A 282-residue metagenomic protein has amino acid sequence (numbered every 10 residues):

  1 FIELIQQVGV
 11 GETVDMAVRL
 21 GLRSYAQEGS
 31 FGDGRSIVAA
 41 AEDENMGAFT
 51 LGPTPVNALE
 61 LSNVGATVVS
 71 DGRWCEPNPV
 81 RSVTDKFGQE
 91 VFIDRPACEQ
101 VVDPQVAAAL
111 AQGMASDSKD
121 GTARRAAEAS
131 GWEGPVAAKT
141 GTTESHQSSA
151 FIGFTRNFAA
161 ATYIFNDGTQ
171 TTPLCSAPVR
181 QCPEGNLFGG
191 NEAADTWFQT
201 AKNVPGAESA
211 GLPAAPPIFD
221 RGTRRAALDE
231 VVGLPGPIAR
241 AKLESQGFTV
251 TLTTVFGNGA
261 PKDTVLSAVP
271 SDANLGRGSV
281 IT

Functional and structural regions predicted by a protein language model:
F1-A26, D43-S70, G113-S116: Active-site-adjacent helix/loop patches that line small-molecule binding or acyl-intermediate pockets
F1-V10, G190, A194, N203 (+1 more regions): C-terminal substrate/ligand-recognition segments
L4-I5, Y25-E42, A48, C75-R81 (+3 more regions): Surface-exposed patches in mature extracellular/periplasmic domains of secreted proteins
M16-V56, S82-K86, E128-A137, T143-S145: Penicillin-recognizing serine hydrolase domain
A40, G206-T282: Ligand-recognition elements built from short beta-strands and adjacent flexible loops
N45, P96, T264: Exposed loop/turn and edge beta-strand positions of beta-sandwich/beta-sheet ligand-binding modules
P55-R221, S245: A penicillin-recognizing enzyme superfamily signal
